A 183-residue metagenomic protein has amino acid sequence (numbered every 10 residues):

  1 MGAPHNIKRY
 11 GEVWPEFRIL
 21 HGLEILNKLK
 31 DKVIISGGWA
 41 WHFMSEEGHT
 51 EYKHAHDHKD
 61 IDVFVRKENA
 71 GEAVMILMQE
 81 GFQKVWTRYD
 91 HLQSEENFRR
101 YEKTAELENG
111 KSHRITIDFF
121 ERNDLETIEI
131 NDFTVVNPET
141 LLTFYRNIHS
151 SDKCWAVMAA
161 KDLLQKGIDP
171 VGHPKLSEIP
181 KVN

Functional and structural regions predicted by a protein language model:
M1-F43, A160-N183: Helical scaffold of the NTase/Pol beta-like nucleotidyltransferase catalytic core
L23-I61, V65-V74: Active-site nucleotide-donor binding segment shared across nucleotidyl transfer reactions
K28, I34, G110-S112, I128: A generic structural signal for short, non-catalytic loop/turn and secondary-structure boundary residues
I61, E96, F133: Short, conserved active-site loop motifs that form the nucleotide-linked donor/cofactor pocket
A73-G81: Short amphipathic alpha-helices in soluble, non-transmembrane regions that often serve as interface/regulatory elements
G81-L125: Conserved catalytic core of two-metal-ion nucleotidyltransferases
H113-N183: Catalytic cores of NTP-dependent nucleotidyl/adenyl transfer enzymes across multiple folds
